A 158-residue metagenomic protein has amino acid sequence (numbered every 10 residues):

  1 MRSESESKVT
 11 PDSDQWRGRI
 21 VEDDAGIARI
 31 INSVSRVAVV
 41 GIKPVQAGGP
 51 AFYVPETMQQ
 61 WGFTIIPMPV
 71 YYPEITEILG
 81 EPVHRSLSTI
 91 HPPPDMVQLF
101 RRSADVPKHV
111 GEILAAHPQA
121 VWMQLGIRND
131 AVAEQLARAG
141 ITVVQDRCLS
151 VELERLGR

Functional and structural regions predicted by a protein language model:
M1-Q15: Helix-enriched interaction subdomains in cytosolic or periplasmic regions, typified by TIR/SEFIR signaling/NADase cores
G18-D23, T76-P92, Q98-K108: Glycine-rich, highly charged phosphate/nucleotide-binding loops
A38-V40: Conserved beta-strand elements of the Class I
Q46-G48, P55-E77: NAD(P)-binding Rossmann-fold cofactor-contacting core
D95-M96, A120: Structural motif
I113-L136: ADP-ribose/adenylate-binding Rossmann-like module
T142-R158: Active-site capping/gating segments
